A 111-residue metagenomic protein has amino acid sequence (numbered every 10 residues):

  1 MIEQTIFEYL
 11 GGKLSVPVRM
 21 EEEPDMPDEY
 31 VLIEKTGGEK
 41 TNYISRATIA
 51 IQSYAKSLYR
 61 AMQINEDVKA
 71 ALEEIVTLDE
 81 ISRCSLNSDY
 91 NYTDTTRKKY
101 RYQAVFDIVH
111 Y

Functional and structural regions predicted by a protein language model:
M1-G12, D25-M26, T36-R46, L86-Y111: Short, charged interaction patches at domain edges and termini
M1-T41, Y59, Q63-A70, I75 (+1 more regions): Small/polar-rich, solvent-exposed N-terminal microdomains that initiate assembly or binding
M20, E80-N91: Short, conserved loop-to-beta-strand elements that form functional interface hotspots
I49: Residue-level detector of short, conserved catalytic/binding motifs and their immediate flanks
Q52-Y54: Short hydrophobic/aromatic beta-strand micro-patches that form the beta-sheet surface supporting nucleotide- or nucleic
